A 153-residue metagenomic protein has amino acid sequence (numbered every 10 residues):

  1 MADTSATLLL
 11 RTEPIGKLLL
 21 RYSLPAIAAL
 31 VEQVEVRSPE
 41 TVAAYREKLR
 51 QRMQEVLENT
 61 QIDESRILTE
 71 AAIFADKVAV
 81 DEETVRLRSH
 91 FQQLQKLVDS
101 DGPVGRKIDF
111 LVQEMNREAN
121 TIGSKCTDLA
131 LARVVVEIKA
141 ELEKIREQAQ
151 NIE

Functional and structural regions predicted by a protein language model:
M1, L20, V34, D76 (+3 more regions): Basic terminal extensions of ribosome/translation-associated proteins
M1-G16, L24, L30-V31, E70 (+1 more regions): Long, non-coiled-coil amphipathic alpha-helical linker/lever segments that couple catalytic cores to other domains
T4, I27-L30, V34-R37, Y45 (+4 more regions): Heptad-repeat coiled-coil/leucine-zipper interface motif in alpha-helices, recognizing the periodic a/d hydrophobic core
A6, V31-E32, R50, Q54 (+3 more regions): Amphipathic alpha-helical segments within well-ordered protein domains
L8-L19, Q33-T41, A72-A79, E83 (+4 more regions): Non-transmembrane, amphipathic alpha-helical segments
Y22-A26, A43-Q61, I108-E118, V134-A140: Charge-rich, acidic-biased intrinsically disordered regions
A26, V31-T84: Small-residue-rich helix-loop
T84-L87, F91-E153: C-terminal non-catalytic interaction appendages of large macromolecular assemblies
